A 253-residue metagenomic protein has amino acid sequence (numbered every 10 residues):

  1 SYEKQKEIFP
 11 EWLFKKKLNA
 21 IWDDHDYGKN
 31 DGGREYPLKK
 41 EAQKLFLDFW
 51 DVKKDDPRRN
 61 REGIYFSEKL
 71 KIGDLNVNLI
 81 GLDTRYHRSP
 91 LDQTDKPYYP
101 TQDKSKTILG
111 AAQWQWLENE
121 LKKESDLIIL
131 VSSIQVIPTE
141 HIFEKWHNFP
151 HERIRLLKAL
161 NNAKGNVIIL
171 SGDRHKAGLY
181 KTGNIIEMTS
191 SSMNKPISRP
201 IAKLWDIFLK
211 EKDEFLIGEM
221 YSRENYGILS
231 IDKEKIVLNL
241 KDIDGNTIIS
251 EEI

Functional and structural regions predicted by a protein language model:
S1-I253: Metal-dependent phosphoester/phosphodiester hydrolase catalytic core
